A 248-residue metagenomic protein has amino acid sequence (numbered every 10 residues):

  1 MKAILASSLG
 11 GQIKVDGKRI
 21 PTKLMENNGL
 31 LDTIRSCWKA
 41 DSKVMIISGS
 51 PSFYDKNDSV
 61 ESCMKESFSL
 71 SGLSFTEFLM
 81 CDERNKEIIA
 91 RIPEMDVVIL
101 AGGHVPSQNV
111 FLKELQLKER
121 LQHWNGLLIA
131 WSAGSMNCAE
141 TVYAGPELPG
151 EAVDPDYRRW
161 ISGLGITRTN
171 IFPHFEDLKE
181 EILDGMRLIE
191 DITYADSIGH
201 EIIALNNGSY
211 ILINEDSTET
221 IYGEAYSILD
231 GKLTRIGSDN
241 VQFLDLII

Functional and structural regions predicted by a protein language model:
M1-A40, A144, L148-I248: C-terminal and late-domain segments of enzyme folds
M1-V97, I248: N-terminal beta1-alpha1 cap of cysteine-dependent amidohydrolase-like domains
L5, V97-A101, I129-A130, N170-I171: Structural motif
V60-C63, L112-L117, M186-L188: Charged helix-capping and loop-helix junction motifs
R91, E114-G126: Catalytic-core regions built around general acid/base machinery
A101, Q122-T141: Catalytic nucleophile loop
V105-E114, I182: Glycine/threonine-rich flexible loop motifs
